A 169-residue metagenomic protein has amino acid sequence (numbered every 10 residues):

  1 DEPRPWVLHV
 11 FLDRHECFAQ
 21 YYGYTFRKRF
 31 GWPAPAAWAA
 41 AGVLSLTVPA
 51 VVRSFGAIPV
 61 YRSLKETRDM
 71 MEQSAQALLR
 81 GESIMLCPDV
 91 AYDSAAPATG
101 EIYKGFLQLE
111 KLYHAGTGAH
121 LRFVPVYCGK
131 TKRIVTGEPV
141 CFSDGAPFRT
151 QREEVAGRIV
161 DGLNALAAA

Functional and structural regions predicted by a protein language model:
D1-R62: Catalytic core of membrane glycerolipid acyltransferases/transacylases, capturing the structured, soluble-facing
Y61-A169: Non-catalytic C-terminal accessory region of glycerolipid acyltransferases and related lyso-lipid remodeling enzymes
